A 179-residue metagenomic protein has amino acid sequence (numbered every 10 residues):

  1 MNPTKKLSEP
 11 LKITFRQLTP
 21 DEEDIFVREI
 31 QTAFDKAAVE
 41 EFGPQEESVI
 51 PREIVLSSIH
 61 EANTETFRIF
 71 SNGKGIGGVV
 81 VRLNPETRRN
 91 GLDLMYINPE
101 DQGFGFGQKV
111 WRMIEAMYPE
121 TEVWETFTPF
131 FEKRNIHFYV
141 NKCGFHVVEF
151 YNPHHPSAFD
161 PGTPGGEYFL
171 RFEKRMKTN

Functional and structural regions predicted by a protein language model:
I13-R28: A short beta-loop-alpha structural element at the N-terminal edge of CoA-dependent acyl/N-acetyltransferase catalytic
Q31-L56: Conserved GNAT-fold acetyl-CoA-binding loop/helix
R52-R68, G77, G165: A short helix-loop-beta-strand connector motif used in the catalytic cores of GNAT acetyltransferases and, in some
R68, K74-L83, G91, Y96: Conserved beta-strand in the GNAT
R88-P99, F127-T128: Conserved acetyl-CoA binding element of GNAT-fold acetyltransferases
I97, G103-M117, N141: Conserved acetyl-CoA-binding loop-helix of GNAT-fold acetyltransferases
M117-F130: Conserved GNAT acetyl-CoA-binding A-motif
F127-F131, I136, N141-T163, E167: Conserved catalytic-core motifs of GNAT/GCN5-like acyltransferases
